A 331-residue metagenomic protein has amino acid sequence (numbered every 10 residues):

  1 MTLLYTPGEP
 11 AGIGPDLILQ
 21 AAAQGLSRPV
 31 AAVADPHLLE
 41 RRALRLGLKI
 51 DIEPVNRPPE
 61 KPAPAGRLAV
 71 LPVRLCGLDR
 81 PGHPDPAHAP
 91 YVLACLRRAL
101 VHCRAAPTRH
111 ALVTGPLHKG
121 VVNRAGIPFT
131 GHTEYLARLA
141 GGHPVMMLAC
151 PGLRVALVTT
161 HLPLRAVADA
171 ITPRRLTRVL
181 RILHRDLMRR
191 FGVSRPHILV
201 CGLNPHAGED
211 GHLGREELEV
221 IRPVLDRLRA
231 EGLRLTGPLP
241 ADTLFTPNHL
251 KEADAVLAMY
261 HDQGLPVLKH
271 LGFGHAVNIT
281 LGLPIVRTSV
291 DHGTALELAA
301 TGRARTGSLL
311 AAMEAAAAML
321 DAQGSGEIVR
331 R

Functional and structural regions predicted by a protein language model:
M1-H132, R174-M259, Q263-T288, H292-T294 (+1 more regions): Contiguous, glycine/small-aliphatic-enriched amphipathic segments in soluble metabolic enzymes
Y135, V155-L157, R287: Conserved hydrophobic/aromatic beta-strand scaffold that supports enzyme active sites
A137-C150: FAD-binding core/adjacent interface of flavoenzyme oxidoreductases
L148-R178: Ligand-binding beta-strand-loop-alpha-helix segment within the catalytic cores of soluble metabolic enzymes
